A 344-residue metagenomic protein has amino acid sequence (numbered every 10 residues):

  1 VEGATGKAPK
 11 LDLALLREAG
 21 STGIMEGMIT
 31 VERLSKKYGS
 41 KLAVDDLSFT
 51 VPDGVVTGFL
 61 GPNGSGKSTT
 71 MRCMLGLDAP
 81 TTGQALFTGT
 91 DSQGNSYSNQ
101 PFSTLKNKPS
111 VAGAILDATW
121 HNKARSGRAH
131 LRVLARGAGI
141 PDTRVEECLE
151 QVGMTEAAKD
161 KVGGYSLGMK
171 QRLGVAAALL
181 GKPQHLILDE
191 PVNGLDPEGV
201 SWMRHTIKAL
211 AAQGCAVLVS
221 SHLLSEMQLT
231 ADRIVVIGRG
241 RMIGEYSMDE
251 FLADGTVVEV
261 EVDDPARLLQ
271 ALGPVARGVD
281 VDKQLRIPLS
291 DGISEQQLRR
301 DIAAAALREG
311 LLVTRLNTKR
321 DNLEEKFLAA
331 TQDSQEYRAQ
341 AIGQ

Functional and structural regions predicted by a protein language model:
V1, L15-E18, D53, G61: N-terminal start and proteolytic maturation junction detector
T5-S35, D333-Q344: ABC-family P-loop ATPase nucleotide-binding domain
I24, S294-Q344: C-terminal coupling/interaction segments
G27-G238, G244: ABC transporter nucleotide-binding domains
L34, L47, G278-V279, L316: Generic beta-strand hydrophobic packing signal
S126, S247, K319-N322: Short loop/turn segments at beta->alpha junctions
M203-D291: ABC transporter nucleotide-binding domain
